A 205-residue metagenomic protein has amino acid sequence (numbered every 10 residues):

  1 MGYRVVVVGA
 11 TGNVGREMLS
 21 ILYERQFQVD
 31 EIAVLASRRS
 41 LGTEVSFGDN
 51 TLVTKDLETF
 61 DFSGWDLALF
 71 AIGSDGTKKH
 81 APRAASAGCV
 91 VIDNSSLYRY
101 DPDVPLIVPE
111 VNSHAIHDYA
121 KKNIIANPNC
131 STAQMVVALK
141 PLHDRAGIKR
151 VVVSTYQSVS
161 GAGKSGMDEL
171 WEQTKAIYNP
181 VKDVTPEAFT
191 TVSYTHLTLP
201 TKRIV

Functional and structural regions predicted by a protein language model:
M1-V192: N-terminal Rossmann-like NAD(P) cofactor-binding subdomain of oxidoreductases, focused on the glycine-rich
T195-T201: Conserved small/polar residues in nucleotide/adenosyl-binding loops
